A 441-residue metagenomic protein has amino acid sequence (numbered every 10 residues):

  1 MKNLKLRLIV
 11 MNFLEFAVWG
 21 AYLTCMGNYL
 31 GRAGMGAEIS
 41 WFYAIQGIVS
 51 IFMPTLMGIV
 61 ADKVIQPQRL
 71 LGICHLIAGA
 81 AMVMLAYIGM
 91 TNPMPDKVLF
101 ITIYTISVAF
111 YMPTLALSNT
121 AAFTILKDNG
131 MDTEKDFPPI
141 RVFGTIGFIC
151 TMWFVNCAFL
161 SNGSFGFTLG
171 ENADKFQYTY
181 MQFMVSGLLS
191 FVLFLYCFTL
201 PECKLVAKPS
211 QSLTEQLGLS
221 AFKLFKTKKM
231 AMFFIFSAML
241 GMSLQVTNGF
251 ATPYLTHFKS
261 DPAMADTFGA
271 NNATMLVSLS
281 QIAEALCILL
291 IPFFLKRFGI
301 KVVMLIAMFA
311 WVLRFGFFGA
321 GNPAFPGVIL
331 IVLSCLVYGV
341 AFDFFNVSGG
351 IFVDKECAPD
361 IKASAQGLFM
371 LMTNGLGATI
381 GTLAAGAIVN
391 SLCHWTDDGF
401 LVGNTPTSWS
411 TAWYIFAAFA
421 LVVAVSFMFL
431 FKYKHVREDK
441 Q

Functional and structural regions predicted by a protein language model:
M1-I51, K229-A265, N272-L276, N346: Helix-loop boundary and gating motifs at the non-cytosolic
M1-K2, L200-I235, S260-A265: Juxtamembrane intracellular "pre-TM" segments in multi-pass secondary transporters
F13, L76-M82, P93-L117, A121 (+2 more regions): Hydrophobic core of transmembrane alpha-helices in multi-pass small-molecule transporters, especially MFS/SLC-type
W41-D62, M275-I291: Central cavity-lining transmembrane alpha-helices of secondary-active solute carriers, predominantly the Major
L56, L85-M90, L189-P201, G375 (+2 more regions): Multi-pass alpha-helical transporter architecture, strongest for 12-TM Major Facilitator/SLC carriers used
L76-M94, F309-F325: C-terminal ends and interior cores of transmembrane alpha-helices in multi-pass membrane transporters/permeases
C157-L188, A387-A420: A membrane-interface helix-boundary motif in multi-pass transporters
K301-G349: C-terminal transmembrane helical hairpin of 12-TM major facilitator-type secondary transporters
